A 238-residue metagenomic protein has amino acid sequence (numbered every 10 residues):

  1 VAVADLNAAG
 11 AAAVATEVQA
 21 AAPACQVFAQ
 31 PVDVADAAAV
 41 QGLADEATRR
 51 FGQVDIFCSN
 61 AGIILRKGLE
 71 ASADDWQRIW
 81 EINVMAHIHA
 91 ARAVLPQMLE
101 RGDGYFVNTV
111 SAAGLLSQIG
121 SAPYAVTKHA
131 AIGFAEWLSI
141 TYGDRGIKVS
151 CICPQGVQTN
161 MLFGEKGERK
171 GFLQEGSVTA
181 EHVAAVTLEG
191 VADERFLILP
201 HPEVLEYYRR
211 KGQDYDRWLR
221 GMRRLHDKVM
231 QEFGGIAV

Functional and structural regions predicted by a protein language model:
V1-A13: Conserved glycine-rich Rossmann-like NAD(P)H-binding loop of the short-chain dehydrogenase/reductase
A8-A9, P31-G42, A73: The beta1-alpha1 cofactor-binding region of Rossmann-like NAD(H)/NADP(H)-dependent oxidoreductases
A21-Q26, E46-F57, L65: A glycine-rich helix->loop->beta "capping" turn within Rossmann-like NAD(P)(H)-dependent oxidoreductase domains
I63-Q77, G120-P123: Conserved mid-core segment of classical short-chain dehydrogenase/reductases
A91, T127: Active-site helix of classical SDR
S111: Residue(s) in the substrate-gating loop at a strand-loop-helix junction that position the organic substrate next
I140-E203: SDR active-site lid
